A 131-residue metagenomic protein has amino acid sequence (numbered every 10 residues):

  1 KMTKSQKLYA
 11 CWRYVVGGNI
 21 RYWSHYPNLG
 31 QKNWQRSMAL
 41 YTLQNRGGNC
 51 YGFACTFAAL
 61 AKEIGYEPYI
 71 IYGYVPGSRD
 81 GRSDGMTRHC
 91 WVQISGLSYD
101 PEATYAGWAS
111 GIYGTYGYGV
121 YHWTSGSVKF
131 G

Functional and structural regions predicted by a protein language model:
K1-L43: Secondary-structure boundary elements
K1-M2, L29-K32, R82, A109 (+1 more regions): Surface-exposed charge patches in extracellular/virion surface proteins
K7-V15, R46-A61: Active-site nucleophilic cysteine motif
A10, G18, G30, S37 (+5 more regions): A general marker of short, structured functional hotspots
R13, S24, Q35, V92 (+2 more regions): Short linear interaction motif-like sites in intrinsically disordered regions of transcription factors
L40-G47, G77-S78, M86: Intrinsic structural disorder
C55-H122: Hydrophobic/aromatic-rich core segments of domains that either
V120-G131: Short, low-complexity, Pro/Ser/Thr/Gly-rich segments in the mature regions of secreted, periplasmic
